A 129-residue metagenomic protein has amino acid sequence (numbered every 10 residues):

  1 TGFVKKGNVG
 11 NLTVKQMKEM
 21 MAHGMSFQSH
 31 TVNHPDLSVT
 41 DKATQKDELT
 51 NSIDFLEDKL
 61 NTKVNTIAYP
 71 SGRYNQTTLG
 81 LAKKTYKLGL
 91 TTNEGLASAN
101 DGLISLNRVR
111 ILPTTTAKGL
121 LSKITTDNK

Functional and structural regions predicted by a protein language model:
T1-N11: A short, conserved beta-to-alpha structural element at the edge of catalytic cores that scaffolds binding
L12-A22, V32-K129: C-terminal active-site subregion of NodB/CE4 polysaccharide deacetylases
S26-S29: Von Willebrand factor type A / integrin I
